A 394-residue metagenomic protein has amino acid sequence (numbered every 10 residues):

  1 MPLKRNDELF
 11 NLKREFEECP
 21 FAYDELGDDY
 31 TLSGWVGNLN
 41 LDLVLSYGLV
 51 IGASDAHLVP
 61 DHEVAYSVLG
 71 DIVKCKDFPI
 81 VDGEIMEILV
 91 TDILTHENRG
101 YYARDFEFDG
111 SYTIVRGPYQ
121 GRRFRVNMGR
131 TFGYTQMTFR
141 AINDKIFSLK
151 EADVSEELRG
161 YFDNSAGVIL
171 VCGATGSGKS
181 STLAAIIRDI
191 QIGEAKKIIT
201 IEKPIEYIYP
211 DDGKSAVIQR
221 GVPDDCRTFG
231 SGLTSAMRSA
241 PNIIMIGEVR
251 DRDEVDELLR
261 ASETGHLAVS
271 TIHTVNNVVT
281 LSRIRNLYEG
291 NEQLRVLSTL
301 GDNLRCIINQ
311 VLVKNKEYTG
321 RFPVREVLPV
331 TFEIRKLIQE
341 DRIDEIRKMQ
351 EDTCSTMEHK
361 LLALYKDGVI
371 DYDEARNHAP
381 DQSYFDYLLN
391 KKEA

Functional and structural regions predicted by a protein language model:
P2-A394: Short, flexible helix-loop junctions that flank or precede catalytic/ligand sites
